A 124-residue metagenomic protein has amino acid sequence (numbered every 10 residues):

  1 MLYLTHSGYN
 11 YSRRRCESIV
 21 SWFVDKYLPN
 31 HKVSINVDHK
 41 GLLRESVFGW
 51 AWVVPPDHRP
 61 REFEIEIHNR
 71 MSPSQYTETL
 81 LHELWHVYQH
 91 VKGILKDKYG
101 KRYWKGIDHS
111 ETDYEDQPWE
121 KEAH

Functional and structural regions predicted by a protein language model:
L2-R59, F63, P73: Auxiliary, metal-adjacent structural segments of Zn-dependent hydrolase domains
Y3-S7, I67-M71, I107-Y114: Short coil/turn segments at secondary-structure junctions
R59-E62, Q89-G93: Glycine-rich loops and low-complexity Gly/Arg-rich segments that provide flexible linkers or classic glycine-based
E62-L80: Short pre-active-site segment immediately N-terminal to the catalytic Zn-binding motif
S74, H90-K121: Post-HEXXH active-site segment of zinc metalloproteases
E78-H90, A123: Active-site recognition of the HExxH zinc-binding catalytic motif
